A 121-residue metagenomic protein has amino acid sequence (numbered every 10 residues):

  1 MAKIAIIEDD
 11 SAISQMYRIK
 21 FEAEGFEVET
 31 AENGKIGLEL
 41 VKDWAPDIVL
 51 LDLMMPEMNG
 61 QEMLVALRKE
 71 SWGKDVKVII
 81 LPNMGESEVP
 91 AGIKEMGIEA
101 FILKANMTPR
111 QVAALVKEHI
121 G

Functional and structural regions predicted by a protein language model:
E8: Conserved acidic carboxylate
Q15-A23: Charged docking surfaces used in two-component/phosphorelay signaling
T30-E39, G60: Helix N-cap/capping motif at the beta->alpha junctions
E39, Q61-K74: Short amphipathic alpha-helix used as the core "switch/output" element in two-component signaling
W44-L50: Active-site beta3 strand of CheY-like receiver
D52, P82: Active-site residues of response regulator receiver
M55: Receiver (REC) domain active-site loop signature in two-component systems and cognate sites in sensor histidine kinases
